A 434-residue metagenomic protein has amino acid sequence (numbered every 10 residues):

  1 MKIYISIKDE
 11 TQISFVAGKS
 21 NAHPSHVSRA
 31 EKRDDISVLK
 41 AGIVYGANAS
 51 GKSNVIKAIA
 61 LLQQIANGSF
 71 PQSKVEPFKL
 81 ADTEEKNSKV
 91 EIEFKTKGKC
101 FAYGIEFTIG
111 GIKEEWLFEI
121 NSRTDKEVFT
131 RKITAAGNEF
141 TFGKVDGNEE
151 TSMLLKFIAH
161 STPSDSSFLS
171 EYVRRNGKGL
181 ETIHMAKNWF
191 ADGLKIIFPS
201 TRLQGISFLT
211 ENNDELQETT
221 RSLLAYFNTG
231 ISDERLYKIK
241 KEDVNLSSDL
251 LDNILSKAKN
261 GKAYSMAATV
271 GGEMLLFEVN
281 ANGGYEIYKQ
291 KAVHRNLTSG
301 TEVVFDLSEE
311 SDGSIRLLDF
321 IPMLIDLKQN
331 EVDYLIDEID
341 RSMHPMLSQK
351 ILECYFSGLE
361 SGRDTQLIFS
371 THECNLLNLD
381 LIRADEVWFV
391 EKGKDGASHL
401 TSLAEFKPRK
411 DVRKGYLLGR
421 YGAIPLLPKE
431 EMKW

Functional and structural regions predicted by a protein language model:
M1-Q64, I287, K291-E430: Switch/communication elements of ASCE P-loop NTPase nucleotide-binding domains
K2, R202-E309, R420, E430-W434: Extended helical coiled-coil dimerization/tether regions that scaffold and oligomerize large DNA-maintenance assemblies
I7-D9, K97-F101, G111, R123-D125 (+2 more regions): Short acidic/polar mixed-charge low-complexity motifs
V27-A49, S53-I112: Conserved P-loop NTP-binding catalytic core
Q72-E76, G271-M274, T371-E373: Short Pro/Gly-enriched beta-strand edge/turn motifs at strand-loop
E85-K89, T108-K113, G283-K289, R383-D385: A short, compositionally biased
V90-K95, L117, A292-H294: Short beta-strand segments that buttress and anchor functional surface loops
A102-K257: Electropositive, glycine-dotted interaction segments that contact anionic polymers or phosphate-rich ligands
